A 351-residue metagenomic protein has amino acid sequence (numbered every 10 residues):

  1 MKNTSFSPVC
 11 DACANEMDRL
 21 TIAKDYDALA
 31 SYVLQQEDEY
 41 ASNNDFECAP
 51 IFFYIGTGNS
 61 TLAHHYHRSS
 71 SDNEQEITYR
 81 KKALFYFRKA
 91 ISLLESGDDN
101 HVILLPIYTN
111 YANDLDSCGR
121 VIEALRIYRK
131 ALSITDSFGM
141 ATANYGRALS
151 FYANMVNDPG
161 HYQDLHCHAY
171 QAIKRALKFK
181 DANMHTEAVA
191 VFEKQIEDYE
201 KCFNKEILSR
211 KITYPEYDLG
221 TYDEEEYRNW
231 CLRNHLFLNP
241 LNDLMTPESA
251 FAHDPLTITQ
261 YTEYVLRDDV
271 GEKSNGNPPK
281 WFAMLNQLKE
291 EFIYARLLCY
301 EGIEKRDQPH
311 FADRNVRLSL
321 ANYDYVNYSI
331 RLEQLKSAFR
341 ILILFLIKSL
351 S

Functional and structural regions predicted by a protein language model:
M1-A12, R19, A23, L208-L335: Charged alpha-helical initiation segments
K2-I22, S42-S71, N100-S117, S137-V156 (+1 more regions): Amphipathic alpha-helical repeat scaffolds of TPR domains
D25, D72, Y79, R120 (+3 more regions): Residues in the short coil linking paired helices within alpha-helical repeat scaffolds
L29, E76, A83, A124 (+1 more regions): Single-residue signature of alpha-solenoid repeat helices
L34-A41, L84, R88-S96, R129-I134 (+1 more regions): Amphipathic alpha-helical segments of tetratricopeptide repeats
M155-T221: Extended charged low-complexity segments that act as oligomerization/scaffolding linkers
S337-S351: Functional cleft and adjacent loop/helix regions within the main domain that mediate ligand binding or catalysis
